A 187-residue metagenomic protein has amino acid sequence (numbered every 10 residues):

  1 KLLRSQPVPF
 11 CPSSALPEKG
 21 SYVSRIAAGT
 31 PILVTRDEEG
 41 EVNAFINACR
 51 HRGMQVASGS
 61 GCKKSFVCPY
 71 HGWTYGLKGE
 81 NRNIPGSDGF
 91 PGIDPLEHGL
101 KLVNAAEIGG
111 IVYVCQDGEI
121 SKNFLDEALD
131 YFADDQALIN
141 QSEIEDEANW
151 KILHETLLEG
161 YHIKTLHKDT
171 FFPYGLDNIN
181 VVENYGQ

Functional and structural regions predicted by a protein language model:
K1, M54-P69, K101-L102, T170-Q187: N-terminal short leaders/motifs
K1-G20: Zn-dependent metallo-beta-lactamase
L3-Q6, A57, Y161-T165: Short amphipathic alpha-helical segments with coiled-coil-like heptad repeat character
R4, N47, M54, K151 (+1 more regions): A broad, structural surface signal
F10, R50, P69, L138-N140: A generic, residue-level signal for flexible/boundary positions that often mark functional hotspots
L16-D117: Rieske [2Fe-2S] iron-sulfur-binding domain
A106, I111-Q187: C-terminal catalytic domain of Rieske-type non-heme iron oxygenases
